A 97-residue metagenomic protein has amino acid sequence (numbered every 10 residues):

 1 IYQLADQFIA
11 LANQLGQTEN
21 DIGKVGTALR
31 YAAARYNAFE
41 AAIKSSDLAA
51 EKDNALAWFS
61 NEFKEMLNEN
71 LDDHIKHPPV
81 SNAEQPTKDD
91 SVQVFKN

Functional and structural regions predicted by a protein language model:
I1-N97: Solvent-exposed interaction surfaces and binding hotspots enriched for charged
